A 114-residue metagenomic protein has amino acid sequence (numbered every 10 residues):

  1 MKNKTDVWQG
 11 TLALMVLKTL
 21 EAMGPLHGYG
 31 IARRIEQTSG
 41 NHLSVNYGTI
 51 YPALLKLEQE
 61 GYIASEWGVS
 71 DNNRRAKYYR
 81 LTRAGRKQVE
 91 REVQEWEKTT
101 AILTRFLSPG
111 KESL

Functional and structural regions predicted by a protein language model:
M1-G10, E92: Intrinsically disordered, low-complexity serine/threonine- and proline-rich regulatory segments
K4-D6, G61-Y62, S113-L114: Short, contiguous hydrophobic alpha-helices characteristic of membrane insertion segments
D6-T49: N-terminal helix-turn-helix DNA-binding core of bacterial DNA-binding proteins
I50-L57: Basic amphipathic alpha-helical segments that dock to polyanions
E58-R75, R80: Beta-hairpin "wing" of winged helix-turn-helix
R74-V93: Basic, amphipathic "hinge/linker" alpha-helix immediately C-terminal to the N-terminal HTH DNA-binding motif
K87-L114: Amphipathic alpha-helical dimerization/coiled-coil segments that flank or bridge DNA-binding/regulatory modules
